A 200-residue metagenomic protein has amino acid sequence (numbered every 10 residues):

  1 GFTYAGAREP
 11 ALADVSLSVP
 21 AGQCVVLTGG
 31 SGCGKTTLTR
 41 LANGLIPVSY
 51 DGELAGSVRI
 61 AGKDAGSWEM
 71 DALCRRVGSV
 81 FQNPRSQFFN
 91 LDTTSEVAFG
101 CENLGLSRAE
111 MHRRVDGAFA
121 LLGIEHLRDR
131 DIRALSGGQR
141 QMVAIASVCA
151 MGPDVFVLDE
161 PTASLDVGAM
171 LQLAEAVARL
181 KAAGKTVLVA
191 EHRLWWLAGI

Functional and structural regions predicted by a protein language model:
F2-D14, I46-D51, S67-E69, R108: A short, flexible loop at the N-terminus of ABC-type nucleotide-binding domains that lies
T28-G30: The feature captures the beta-strand-to-loop junction immediately N-terminal to the Walker
S57-A72: ABC ATPase NBD Q-loop/coupling interface
A109-L127: Conserved ABC ATPase "signature" region
D131-L135, Q139: Conserved ABC ATPase signature
F156-D159: Catalytic Walker B motif of ABC-type/P-loop ATPase nucleotide-binding domains
E191-H192: H-loop/switch region of ABC-family ATPase nucleotide-binding domains
